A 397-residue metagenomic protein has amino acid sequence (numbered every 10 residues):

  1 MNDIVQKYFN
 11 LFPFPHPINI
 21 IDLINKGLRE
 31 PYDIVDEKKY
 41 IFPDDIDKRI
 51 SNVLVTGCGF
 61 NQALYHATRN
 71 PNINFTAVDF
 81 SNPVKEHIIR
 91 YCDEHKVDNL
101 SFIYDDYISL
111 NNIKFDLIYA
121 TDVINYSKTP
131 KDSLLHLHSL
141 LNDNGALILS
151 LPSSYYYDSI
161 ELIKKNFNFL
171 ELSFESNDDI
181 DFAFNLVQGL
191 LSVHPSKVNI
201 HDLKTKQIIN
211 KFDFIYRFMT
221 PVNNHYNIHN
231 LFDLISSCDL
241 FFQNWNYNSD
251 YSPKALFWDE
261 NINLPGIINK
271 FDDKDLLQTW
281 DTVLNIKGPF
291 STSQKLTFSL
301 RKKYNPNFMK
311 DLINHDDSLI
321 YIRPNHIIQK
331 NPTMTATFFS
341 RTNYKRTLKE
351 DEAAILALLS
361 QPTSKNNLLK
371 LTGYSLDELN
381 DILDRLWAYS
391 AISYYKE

Functional and structural regions predicted by a protein language model:
Y8-S51, Y65: Conserved alpha-helix/loop element of class I SAM-dependent methyltransferases that forms part of the SAM/SAH-binding
I46-I108: Class I SAM-dependent methyltransferase SAM/SAH-binding core
I108-I118: A short acidic, Gly/Pro-enriched loop at the edge of an enzyme's catalytic core that lines a small-molecule cofactor
D116-K131: A short SAM/SAH-binding and catalytic strip from SAM-dependent methyltransferases
K131-D143: A short glycine-rich, Lys/Arg-flanked "PGG" loop and its adjoining helix->strand segment in the class I
A146-N199: Conserved class I S-adenosyl-L-methionine
N223-F242: Short alpha-helix
P253-R301, Y344-E397: Long, charge-rich, low-complexity alpha-helical segments
